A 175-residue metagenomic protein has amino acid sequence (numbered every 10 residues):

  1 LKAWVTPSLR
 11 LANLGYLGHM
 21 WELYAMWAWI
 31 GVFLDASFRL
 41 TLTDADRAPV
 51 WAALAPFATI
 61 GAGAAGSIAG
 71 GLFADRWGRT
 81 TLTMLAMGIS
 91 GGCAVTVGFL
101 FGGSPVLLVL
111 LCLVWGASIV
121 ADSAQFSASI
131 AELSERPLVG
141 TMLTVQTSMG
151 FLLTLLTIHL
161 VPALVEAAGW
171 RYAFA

Functional and structural regions predicted by a protein language model:
P7-A64, S127, T157-I158: Extracytoplasmic gate region of multi-pass secondary transporters
L9, R79, L138-G140: Cytoplasm-facing, short amphipathic helices at loop-to-helix transitions on the intracellular side of 12-TM secondary
F33-F38, R76, S129-S134, A167: Helix-to-coil boundary motifs at intracellular loop junctions of multi-pass secondary transporters
A45, L160-A175: A membrane-interface helix-boundary motif in multi-pass transporters
G66-G78, V165: Helix-to-loop junctions at the C-terminal end of transmembrane segments in multipass secondary transporters
W77-S129: C-terminal transmembrane helical hairpin of 12-TM major facilitator-type secondary transporters
L133-A167: A late C-terminal transmembrane helix in Major Facilitator Superfamily
